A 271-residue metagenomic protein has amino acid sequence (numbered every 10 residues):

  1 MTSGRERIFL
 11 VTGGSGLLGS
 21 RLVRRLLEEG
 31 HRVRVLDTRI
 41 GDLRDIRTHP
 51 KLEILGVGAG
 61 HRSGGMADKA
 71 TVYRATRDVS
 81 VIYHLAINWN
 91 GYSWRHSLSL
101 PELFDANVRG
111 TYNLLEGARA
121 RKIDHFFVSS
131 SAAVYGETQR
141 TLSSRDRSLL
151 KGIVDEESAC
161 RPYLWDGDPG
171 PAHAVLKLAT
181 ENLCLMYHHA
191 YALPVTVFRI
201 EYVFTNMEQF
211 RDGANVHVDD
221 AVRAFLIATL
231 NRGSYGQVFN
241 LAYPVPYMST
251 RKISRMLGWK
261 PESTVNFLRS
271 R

Functional and structural regions predicted by a protein language model:
S3, R251-R271: C-terminal amphipathic/interface module of NAD(P)-dependent oxidoreductases and related NAD-binding regulators
I8-E29: N-terminal Rossmann NAD(P)H-binding glycine-rich loop of SDR-like oxidoreductase domains
G56-A106, E137: NAD(P)H-binding glycine-rich loop region in Rossmannoid oxidoreductase-like domains and their noncatalytic homologs
V81, E102-G110, G167, P171 (+2 more regions): Glycine-rich NAD(P)-binding loop of the Rossmann-fold in SDR/ketoreductase-type enzymes
V108-L114, L176-C184, V218-A221: Conserved catalytic Lys-bearing alpha helix of Rossmann-like short-chain dehydrogenase/reductases
Y112-G170: Conserved Rossmann-fold NAD(P)-dependent oxidoreductase catalytic core, especially the SDR/UDP-sugar
S130-S131, D168-A172, L178-N206: Conserved beta-loop-beta element that borders a ligand/cofactor-binding pocket
R140, L178, A190-L193, V203-A214 (+2 more regions): Glycine/proline-rich active-site loop of Rossmann-fold NAD(P)-dependent oxidoreductases
